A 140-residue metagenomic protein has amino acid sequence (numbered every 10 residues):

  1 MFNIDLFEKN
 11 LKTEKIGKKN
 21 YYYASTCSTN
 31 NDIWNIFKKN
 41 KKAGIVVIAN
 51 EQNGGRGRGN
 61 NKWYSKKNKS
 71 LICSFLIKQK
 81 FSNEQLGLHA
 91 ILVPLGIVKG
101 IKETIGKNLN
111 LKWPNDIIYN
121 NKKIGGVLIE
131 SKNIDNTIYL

Functional and structural regions predicted by a protein language model:
M1-E103: N-terminal lobe of the biotin/lipoate ligase/transferase fold
K19-N20, G44-V46, N110, G125-G126 (+1 more regions): Structural motif
N68-S70, I134, Y139: Alpha-helix termini
K99-N136: Acidic (Asp/Glu) carboxylate-rich active-site/surface patches
